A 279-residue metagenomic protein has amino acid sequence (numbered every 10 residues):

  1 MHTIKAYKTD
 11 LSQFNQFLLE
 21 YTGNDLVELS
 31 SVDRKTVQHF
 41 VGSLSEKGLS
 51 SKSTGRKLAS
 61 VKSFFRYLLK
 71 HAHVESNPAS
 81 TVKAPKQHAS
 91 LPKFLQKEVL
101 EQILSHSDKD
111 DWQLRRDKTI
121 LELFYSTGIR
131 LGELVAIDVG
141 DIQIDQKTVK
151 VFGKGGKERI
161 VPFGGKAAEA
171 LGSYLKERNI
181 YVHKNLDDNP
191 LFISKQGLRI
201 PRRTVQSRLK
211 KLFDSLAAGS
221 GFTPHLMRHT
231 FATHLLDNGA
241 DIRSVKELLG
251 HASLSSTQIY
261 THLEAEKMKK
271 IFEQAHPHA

Functional and structural regions predicted by a protein language model:
M1-A279: Conserved catalytic core of the tyrosine transesterase superfamily
